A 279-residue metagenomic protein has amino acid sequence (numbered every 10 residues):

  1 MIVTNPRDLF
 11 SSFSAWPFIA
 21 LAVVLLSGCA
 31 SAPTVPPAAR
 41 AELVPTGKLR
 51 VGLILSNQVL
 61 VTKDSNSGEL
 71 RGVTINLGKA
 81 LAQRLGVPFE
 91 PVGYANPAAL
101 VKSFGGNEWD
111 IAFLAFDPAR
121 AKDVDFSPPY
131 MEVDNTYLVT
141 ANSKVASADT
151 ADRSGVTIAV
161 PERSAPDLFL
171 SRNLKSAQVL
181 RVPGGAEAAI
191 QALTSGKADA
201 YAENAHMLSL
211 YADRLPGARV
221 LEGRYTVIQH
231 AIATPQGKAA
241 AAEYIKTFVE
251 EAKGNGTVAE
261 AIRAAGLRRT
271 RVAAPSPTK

Functional and structural regions predicted by a protein language model:
L26-G28: C-terminal motif of bacterial Sec signal peptides marking the signal peptidase cleavage site
S31-T34, A165-G184, R219-L221, E250-K279: Ligand-binding clefts/hinges and TM-proximal coupling segments of bilobed small-molecule sensing domains
V35-A115, R120, N255, A264: Extracytoplasmic small-molecule ligand-binding "clamshell" domains of the periplasmic binding protein/Venus flytrap
K48-L55, R71, D149-P166, Q178-R181: Short loop->beta-strand "edge-of-pocket" segments that line small-molecule binding or catalytic clefts across diverse
L55, E132-V139, A205, S209-E250 (+1 more regions): Periplasmic-binding protein-like
K79-R84, G93-D110, D125, D149-T150 (+2 more regions): Short helices/loops that flank or line small-molecule/ion binding pockets
A98, A115-D123, F169-R172, T194-T226: A ligand-binding cleft/hinge motif common to bilobed small-molecule-binding domains
Y130, V139-I158: Flexible hinge/capping segments at coil-to-helix
